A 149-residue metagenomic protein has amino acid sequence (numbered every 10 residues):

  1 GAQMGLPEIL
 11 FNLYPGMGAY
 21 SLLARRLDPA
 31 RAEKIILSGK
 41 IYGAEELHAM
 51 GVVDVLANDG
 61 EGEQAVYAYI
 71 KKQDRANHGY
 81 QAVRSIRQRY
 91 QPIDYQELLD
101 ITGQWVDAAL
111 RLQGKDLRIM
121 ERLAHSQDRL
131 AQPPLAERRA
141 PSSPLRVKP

Functional and structural regions predicted by a protein language model:
G1-N77: Crotonase-fold acyl-CoA enzyme core
A2, V53-D116: C-terminal long alpha-helix characteristic of the crotonase
E8, E33, E45-E46, E61-E63 (+5 more regions): Glutamate identity and glutamate-enriched acidic tracts
G16, K34-I35, G39, E46 (+4 more regions): Residue-level signal for functionally critical sites in structured catalytic/ligand-binding pockets
S21, S38, S85, S126 (+1 more regions): Generic serine detector
K40, V52, R87, A124-H125: Short amphipathic alpha-helical surface patches that mediate protein-protein
G103, D107-P149: Terminal-region recognition feature
